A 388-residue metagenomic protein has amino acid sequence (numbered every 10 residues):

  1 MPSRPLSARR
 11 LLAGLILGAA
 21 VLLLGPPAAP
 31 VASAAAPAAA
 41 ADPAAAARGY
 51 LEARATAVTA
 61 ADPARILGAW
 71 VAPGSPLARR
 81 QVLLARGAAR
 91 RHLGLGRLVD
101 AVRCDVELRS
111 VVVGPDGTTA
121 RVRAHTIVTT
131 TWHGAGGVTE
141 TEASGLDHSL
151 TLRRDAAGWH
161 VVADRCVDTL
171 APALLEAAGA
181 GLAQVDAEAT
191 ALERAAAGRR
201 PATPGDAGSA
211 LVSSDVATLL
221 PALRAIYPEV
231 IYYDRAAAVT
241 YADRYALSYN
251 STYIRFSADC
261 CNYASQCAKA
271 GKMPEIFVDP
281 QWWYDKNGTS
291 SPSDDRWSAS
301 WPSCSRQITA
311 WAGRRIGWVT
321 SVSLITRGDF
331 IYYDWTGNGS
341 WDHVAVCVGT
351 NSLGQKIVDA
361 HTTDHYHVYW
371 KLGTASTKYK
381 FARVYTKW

Functional and structural regions predicted by a protein language model:
M1-A35: Secretory targeting and sorting signals
A36-R97, S251-F256, A268-A270: Core segments of small alpha/beta cavity-forming domains
V71-A85, R235-W318: Secreted/periplasmic proteins that engage bacterial cell-wall peptidoglycan
G87-G136, S321: Surface-exposed, charged secondary-structure patches
V106-V112, D147-R153, A345: Hydrophobic/aromatic beta-strand elements that line small-molecule binding cavities or substrate pockets in beta-rich
G117, N287-I357: ...with weaker cross-activation on analogous glycine-rich loops/strands in unrelated enzymes
V138-S209, Q355-H361: Short beta-strand edge/turn micro-motifs at domain boundaries
I357, H361-T363, T374-W388: Low-complexity, Gly/Ser/Thr/Pro-rich intrinsically disordered linker/tail segments
